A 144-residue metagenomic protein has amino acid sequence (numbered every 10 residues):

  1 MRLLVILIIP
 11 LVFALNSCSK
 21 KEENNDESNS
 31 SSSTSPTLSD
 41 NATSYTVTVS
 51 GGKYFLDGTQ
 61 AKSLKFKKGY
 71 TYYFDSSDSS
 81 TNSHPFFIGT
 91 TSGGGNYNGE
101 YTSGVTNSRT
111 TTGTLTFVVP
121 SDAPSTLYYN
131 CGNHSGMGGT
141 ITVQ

Functional and structural regions predicted by a protein language model:
M1-N16: Sec-dependent bacterial lipoprotein signal peptides
L15-D40: Bacterial Sec-dependent N-terminal signal peptides
P36, T43-Y45, L56, S77 (+2 more regions): Extracellular/periplasmic metallocenter environments
T43-K68: N-terminal edge beta-strand
K67-T71, T112: Solvent-exposed, conformationally flexible loop/turn segments
F74: Residue-level hotspots at or immediately adjacent to binding/recognition sites across diverse folds
S83-G93, I141-V143: Short, surface-exposed beta-strand/strand-loop-strand elements in extracellular ectodomains
G95-G99, T110: Substrate/ligand-engaging "lid" and interaction regions
